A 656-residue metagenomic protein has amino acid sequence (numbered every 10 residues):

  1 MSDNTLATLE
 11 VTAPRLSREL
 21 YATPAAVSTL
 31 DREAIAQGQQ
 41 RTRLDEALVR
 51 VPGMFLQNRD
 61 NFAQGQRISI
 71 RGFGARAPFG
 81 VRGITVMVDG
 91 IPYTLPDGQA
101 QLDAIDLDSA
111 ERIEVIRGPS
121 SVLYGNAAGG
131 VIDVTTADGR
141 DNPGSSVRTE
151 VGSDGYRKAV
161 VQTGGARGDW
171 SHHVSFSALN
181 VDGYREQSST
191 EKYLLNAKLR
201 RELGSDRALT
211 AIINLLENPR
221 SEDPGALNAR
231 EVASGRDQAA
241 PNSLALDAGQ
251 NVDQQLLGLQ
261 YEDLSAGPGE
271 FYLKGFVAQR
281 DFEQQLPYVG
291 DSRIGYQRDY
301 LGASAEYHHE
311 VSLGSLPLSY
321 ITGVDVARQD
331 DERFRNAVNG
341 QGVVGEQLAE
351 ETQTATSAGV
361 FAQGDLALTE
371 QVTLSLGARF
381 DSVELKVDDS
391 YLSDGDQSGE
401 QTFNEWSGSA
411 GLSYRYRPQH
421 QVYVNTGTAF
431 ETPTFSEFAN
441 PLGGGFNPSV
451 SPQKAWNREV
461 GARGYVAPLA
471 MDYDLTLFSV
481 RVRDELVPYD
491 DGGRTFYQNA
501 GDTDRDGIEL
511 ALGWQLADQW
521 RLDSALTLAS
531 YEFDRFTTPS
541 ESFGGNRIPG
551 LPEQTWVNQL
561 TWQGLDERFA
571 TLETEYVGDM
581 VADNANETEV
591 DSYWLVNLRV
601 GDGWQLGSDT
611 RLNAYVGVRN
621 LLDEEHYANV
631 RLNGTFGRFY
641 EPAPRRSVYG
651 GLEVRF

Functional and structural regions predicted by a protein language model:
T5, E370, L374, S479-R481 (+2 more regions): Gram-negative outer-membrane beta-barrel transporters
T12, E46-I91: Extracytoplasmic beta-strand/coil segments of soluble accessory domains associated with Gram-negative outer-membrane
L44-A47, R67-R71, I84-V88, Q101-D103 (+3 more regions): N-terminal periplasmic accessory domains that precede and gate Gram-negative outer-membrane beta-barrel machines
G83-I84, I91-R117, S449: Short acidic/polar hinge/loop motifs at secondary-structure boundaries that mediate gating or recognition
G90, N214, V424, R458 (+2 more regions): Conserved C-terminal beta-signal and adjacent last beta-strands/turns of outer-membrane beta-barrel proteins
G144, S153-N180, R185-D223, G249-L264 (+5 more regions): Transmembrane beta-barrel wall of Gram-negative outer-membrane proteins
A208-L216, N251-L392, A467, M471-L477 (+3 more regions): Face-selective signature of the C-terminal outer-membrane beta-barrel domain
Q260-E262, E270-L286, R415, Q421-G427 (+5 more regions): Membrane-embedded beta-barrel scaffold of Gram-negative outer-membrane proteins
